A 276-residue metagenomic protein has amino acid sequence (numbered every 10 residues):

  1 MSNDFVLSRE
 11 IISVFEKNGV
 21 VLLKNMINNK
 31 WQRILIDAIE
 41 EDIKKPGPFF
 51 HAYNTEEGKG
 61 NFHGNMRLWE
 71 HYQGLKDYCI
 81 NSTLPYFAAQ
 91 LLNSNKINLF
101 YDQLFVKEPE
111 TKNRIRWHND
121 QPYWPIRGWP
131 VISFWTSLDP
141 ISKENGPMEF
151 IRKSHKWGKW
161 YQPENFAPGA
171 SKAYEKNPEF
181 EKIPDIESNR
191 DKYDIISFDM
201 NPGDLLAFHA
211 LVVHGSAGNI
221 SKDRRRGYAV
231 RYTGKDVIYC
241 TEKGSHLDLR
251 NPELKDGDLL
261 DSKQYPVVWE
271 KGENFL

Functional and structural regions predicted by a protein language model:
M1-N18, K24-W117, P122-P125, K243 (+2 more regions): Non-heme Fe(II)-dependent double-stranded beta-helix
K45-E57, N165-F166, P202-A207, L211-L276: Non-heme Fe(II)/2-oxoglutarate
L84, S94, P109-T111, I141-K143 (+3 more regions): Short, charged/polar surface micro-motifs in flexible loops or helix N-caps
N95-I97, Q121, T136-P147, K153-K156: Active-site region of the double-stranded beta-helix
N95-I97, Y101-D102, N113-I115, P130-T136 (+2 more regions): Generic beta-strand structural signal
N119-V131, Y193-D194, M200, D223-R224: A short beta-loop-beta micro-motif enriched in histidine and acidic residues
P125-K143, D199, A207, R231-G234: Short, conserved beta-strand element in jelly-roll/cupin
K143-V213: Double-stranded beta-helix
